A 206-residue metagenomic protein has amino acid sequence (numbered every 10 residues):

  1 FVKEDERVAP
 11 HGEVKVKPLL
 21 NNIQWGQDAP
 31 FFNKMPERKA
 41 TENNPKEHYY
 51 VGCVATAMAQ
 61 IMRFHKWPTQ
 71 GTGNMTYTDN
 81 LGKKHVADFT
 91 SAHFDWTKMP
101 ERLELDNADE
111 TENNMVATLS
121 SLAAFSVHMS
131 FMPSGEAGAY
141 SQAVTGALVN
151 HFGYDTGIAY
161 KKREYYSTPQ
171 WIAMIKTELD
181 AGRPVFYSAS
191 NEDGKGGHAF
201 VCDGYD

Functional and structural regions predicted by a protein language model:
F1-A137: Active-site-adjacent structural segments surrounding the nucleophilic cysteine of cysteine proteases and isopeptidases
F1-V2, A139, T145-A147, I158: Intrinsic structural disorder
Y49, V54-I61, Y140, V144-L148 (+2 more regions): Stable alpha-helical elements in mature extracytoplasmic
H128, Y140-Q142, H151-D155: Serine endopeptidase catalytic core focused on the charge-relay Asp
E136, Y140, S167: Catalytic cores of large soluble enzymes that bind and process phosphate-bearing ligands
G146, N150-D206: Active-site-adjacent substructure of cysteine-protease-like catalytic cores
